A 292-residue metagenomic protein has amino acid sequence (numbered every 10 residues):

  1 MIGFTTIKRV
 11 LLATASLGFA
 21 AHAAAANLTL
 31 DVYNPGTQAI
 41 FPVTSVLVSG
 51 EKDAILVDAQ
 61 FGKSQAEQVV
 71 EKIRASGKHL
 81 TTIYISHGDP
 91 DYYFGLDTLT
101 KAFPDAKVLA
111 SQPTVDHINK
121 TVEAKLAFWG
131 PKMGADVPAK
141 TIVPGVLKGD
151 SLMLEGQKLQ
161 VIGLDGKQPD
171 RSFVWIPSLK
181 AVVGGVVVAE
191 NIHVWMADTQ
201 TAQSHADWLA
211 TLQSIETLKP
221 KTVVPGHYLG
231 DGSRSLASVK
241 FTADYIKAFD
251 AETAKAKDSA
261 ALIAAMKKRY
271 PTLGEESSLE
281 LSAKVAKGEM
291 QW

Functional and structural regions predicted by a protein language model:
M1-A24: Gram-negative bacterial Sec-dependent N-terminal signal peptides
L11, T217-T222, G230-W292: Accessory terminal helices/loops
A26-A75, F173-V186: Conserved beta-strand hairpin/beta-sheet module of binuclear metal-dependent hydrolase folds, prominently
T37-A39, A54, F61-S64, H87-Y92 (+5 more regions): Solvent-exposed loop/turn segments at secondary-structure junctions within structured extracellular/periplasmic domains
S49-V57, N191-W195, T242-K247: Acidic/histidine-rich, surface-exposed loop or edge segments in extracytoplasmic proteins
I55-D58, T81-I85, Q160-V161: Short catalytic-loop micro-motif centered on adjacent basic/acidic residues
F61, D165-G166, D170-K240: Metallo-beta-lactamase
A75-S151: Active-site HxH/HxHxD metal-binding segment of metal-dependent hydrolases
